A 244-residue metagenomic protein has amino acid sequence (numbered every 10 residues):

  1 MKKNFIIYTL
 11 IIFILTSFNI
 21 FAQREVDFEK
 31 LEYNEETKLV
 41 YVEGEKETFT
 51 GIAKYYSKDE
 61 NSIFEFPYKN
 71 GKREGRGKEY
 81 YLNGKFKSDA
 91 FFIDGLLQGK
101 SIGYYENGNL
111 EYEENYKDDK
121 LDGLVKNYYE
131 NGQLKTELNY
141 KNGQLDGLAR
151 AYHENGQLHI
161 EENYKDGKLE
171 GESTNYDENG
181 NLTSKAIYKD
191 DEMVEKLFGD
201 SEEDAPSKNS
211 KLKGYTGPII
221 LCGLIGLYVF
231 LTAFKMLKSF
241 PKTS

Functional and structural regions predicted by a protein language model:
M1-I7, K238-K242: Positively charged n-region of N-terminal signal peptides that target proteins for export
I7-Y8, D118: Composition-driven detection of intrinsically disordered, low-complexity segments
Y8-S17: Bacterial N-terminal signal peptides
F18-T243: Glycine/tyrosine- and acidic-biased, solvent-exposed loop/turn segments at the edges of beta-strands
